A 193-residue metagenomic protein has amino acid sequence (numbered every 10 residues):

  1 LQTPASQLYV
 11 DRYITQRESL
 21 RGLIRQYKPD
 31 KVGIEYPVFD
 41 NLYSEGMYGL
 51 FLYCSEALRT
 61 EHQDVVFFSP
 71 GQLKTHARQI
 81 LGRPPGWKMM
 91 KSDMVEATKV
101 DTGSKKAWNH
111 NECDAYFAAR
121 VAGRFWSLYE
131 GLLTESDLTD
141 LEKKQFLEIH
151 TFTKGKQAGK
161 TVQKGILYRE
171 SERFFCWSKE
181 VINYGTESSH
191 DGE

Functional and structural regions predicted by a protein language model:
L1-E193: Phosphate- and other anionic-substrate recognition elements at nucleic-acid/protein interfaces
